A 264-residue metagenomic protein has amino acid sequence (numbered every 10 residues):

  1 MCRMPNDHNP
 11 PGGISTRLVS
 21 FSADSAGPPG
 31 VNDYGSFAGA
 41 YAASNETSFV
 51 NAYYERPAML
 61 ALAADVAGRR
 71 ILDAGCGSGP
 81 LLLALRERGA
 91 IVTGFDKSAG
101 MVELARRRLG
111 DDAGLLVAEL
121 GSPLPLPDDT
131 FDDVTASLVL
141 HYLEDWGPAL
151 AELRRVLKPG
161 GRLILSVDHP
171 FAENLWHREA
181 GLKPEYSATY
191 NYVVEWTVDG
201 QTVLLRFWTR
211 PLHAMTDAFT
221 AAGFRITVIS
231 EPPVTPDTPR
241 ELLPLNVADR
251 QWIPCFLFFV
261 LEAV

Functional and structural regions predicted by a protein language model:
P5-A67, P80, A84, M101-L104 (+1 more regions): Conserved class I S-adenosyl-L-methionine
L72-A74, S78-P123: Class I SAM-dependent methyltransferase SAM/SAH-binding core
L124-D133: A short acidic, Gly/Pro-enriched loop at the edge of an enzyme's catalytic core that lines a small-molecule cofactor
D132-W146: A short SAM/SAH-binding and catalytic strip from SAM-dependent methyltransferases
G147-R162: A short glycine-rich, Lys/Arg-flanked "PGG" loop and its adjoining helix->strand segment in the class I
L163-V194: Conserved class I S-adenosyl-L-methionine
V167, F171, G200-H213: Acceptor-substrate binding/catalytic loop of class I
R206-I229: Short alpha-helix
